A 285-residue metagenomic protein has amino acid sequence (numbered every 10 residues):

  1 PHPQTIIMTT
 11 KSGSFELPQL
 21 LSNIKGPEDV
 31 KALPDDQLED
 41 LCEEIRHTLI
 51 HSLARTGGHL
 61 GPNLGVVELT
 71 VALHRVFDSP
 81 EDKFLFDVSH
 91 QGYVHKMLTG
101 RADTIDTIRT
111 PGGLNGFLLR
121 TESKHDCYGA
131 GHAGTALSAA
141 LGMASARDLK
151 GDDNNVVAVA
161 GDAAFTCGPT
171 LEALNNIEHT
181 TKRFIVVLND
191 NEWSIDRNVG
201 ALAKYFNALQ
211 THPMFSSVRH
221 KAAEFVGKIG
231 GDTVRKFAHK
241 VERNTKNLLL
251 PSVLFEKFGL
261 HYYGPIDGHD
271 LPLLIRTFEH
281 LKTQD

Functional and structural regions predicted by a protein language model:
P1-I7: Short, Lys/Arg-enriched N-terminal segments with co-localized hydrophobic residues within the first ~10-30 amino acids
T9-L98, L254-I275, Q284: N-terminal amphipathic, basic-rich helices that act as targeting or association modules
T10-F15, N191-D285: Long, well-ordered, tryptophan-enriched scaffold segments
L20-G26, H47-S52, N115-C127, F225-H239 (+1 more regions): Gly-rich Lys/Arg/Thr-decorated short loops/hinges at beta-loop-alpha junctions or inter-strand turns that position
I45-L49, L53, L73-E81, L98-I105 (+12 more regions): Structural signal for hydrophobic packing residues in well-ordered secondary-structure cores of soluble enzyme domains
H59-T180: Cofactor-binding active-site loop characterized by glycine-rich and histidine/acidic residues
V156, F184-I185, Y262: Hydrophobic anchor at the start of a short beta-strand that flanks the dinucleotide cofactor-binding loop
C167-N189, V199, A203-H212: A short alpha/beta connector and helix-capping loop motif
